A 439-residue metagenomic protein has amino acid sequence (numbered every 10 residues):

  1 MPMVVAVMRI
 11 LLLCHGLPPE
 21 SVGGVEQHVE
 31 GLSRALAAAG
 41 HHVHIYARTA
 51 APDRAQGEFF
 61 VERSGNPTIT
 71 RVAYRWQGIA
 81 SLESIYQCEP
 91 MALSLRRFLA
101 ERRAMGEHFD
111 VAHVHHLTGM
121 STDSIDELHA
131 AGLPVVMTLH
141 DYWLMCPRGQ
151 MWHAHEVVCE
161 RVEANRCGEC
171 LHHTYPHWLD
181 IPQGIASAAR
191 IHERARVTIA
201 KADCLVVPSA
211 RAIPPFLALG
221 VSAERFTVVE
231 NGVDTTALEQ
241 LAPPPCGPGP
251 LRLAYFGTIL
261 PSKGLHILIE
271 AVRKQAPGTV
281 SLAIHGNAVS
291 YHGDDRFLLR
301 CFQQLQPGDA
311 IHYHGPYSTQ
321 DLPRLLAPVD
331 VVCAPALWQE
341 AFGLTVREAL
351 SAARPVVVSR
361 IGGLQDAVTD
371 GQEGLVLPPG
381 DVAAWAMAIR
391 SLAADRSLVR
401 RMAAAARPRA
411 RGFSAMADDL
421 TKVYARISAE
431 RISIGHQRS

Functional and structural regions predicted by a protein language model:
C159-C204, P214: Membrane-proximal helix-turn-helix segments that form the acceptor-binding/catalytic region of lipid-linked
R211, G232: Carbohydrate-associated surface elements
C246-K263, I269-R273, A283: Conserved donor-binding/catalytic core segment of Leloir-type glycosyltransferases
S281-L299: Glycosyltransferase donor-sugar binding loop
D295-Q320: Nucleotide-activated donor-binding/catalytic signature segment of Leloir-type glycosyltransferases, i.e., the conserved
P355-V358: Short hydrophobic beta-strand element within catalytic cores of glycosyltransferases and related nucleotide-activated
I361-G371, L375-V376: Short acidic/histidine- and often glycine-rich active-site loop of Leloir-type glycosyltransferases that engages
E373, A384, S391, L398-G412 (+1 more regions): A short, well-ordered alpha-helix in the C-terminal region of glycosyltransferases
